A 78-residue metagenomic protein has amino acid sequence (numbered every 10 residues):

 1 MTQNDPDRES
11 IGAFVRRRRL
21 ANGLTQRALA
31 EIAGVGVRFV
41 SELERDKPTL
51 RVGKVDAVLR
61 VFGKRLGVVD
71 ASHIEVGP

Functional and structural regions predicted by a protein language model:
M1-E9, R65, D70-P78: N-terminal flexible/basic segments that precede or flank functional cores
N4-D5, R16, E44-R45: A generic secondary-structure micro-motif detector that highlights 1-2 residue hydrophobic/ambivalent hotspots embedded
A13-A28, I32, A57: Short basic helix-loop element that most often maps to the first helix and adjoining turn of HTH DNA-binding modules
G34-P48: Recognition helix of helix-turn-helix/homeodomain-like DNA-binding domains that insert into the DNA major groove
G53-V69: DNA major-groove recognition helix of helix-turn-helix/homeodomain DNA-binding modules
